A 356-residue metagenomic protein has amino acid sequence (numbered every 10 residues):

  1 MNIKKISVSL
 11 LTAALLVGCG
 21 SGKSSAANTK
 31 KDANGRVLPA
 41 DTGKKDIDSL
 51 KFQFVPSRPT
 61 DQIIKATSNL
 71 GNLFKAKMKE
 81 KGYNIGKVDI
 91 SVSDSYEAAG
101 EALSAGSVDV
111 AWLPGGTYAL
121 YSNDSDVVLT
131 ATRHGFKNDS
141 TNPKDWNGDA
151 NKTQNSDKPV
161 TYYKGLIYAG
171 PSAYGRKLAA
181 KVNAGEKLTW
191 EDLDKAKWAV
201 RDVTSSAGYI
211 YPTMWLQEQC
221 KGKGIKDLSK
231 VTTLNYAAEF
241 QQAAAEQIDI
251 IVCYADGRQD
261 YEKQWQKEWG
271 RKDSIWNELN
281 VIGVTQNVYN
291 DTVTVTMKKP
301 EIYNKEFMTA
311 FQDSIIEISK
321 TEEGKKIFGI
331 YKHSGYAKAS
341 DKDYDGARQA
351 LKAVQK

Functional and structural regions predicted by a protein language model:
L15-G18: C-terminal motif of bacterial Sec signal peptides marking the signal peptidase cleavage site
G20-K23: Bacterial signal peptide processing site
K30-F54, R58-N69, Q219, K299-K356: An extracytoplasmic/periplasmic, membrane-proximal ligand-sensing/linker region
S49-P56, A131-N155, T161-K164, W269-E301 (+2 more regions): Periplasmic-binding protein-like
F54-P56, D94-Y96, G106-A119, D124-S125 (+5 more regions): Beta->alpha turn/N-cap motifs
Y83-E101, P114, G224-A245: Short helix-initiation/N-cap motifs at beta->coil->alpha
R133-S205: A conserved helix-loop-strand patch within extracytoplasmic ligand-binding domains of the periplasmic binding
V182-T189, D194-I302: Pocket-lining segment of extracytoplasmic ligand-binding domains
